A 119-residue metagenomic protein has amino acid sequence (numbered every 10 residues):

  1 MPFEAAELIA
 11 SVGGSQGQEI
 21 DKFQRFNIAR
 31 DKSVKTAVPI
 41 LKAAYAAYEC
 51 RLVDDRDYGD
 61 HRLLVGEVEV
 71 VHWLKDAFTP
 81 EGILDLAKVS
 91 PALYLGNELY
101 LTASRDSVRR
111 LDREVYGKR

Functional and structural regions predicted by a protein language model:
M1-R119: Basic, polyanion-binding surface patches
